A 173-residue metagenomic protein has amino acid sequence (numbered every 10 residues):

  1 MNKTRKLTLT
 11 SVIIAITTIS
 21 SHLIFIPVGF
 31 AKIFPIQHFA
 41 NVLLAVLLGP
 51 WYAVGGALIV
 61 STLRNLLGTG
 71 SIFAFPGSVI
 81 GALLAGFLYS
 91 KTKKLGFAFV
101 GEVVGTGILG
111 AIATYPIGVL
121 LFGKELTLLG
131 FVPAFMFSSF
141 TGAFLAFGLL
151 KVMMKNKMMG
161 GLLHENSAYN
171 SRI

Functional and structural regions predicted by a protein language model:
M1-I173: Loop-helix junctions at membrane interfaces
